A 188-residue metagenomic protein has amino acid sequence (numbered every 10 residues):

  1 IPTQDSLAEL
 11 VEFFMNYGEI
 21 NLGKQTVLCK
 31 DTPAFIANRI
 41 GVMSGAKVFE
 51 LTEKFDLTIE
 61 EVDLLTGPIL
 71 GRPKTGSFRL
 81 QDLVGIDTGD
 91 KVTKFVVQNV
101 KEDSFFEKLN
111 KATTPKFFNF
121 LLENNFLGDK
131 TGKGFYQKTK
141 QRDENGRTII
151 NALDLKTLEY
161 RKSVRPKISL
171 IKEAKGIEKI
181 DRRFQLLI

Functional and structural regions predicted by a protein language model:
I1-I188: N-terminal glycine-rich phosphate-binding loop for ADP-containing cofactors
